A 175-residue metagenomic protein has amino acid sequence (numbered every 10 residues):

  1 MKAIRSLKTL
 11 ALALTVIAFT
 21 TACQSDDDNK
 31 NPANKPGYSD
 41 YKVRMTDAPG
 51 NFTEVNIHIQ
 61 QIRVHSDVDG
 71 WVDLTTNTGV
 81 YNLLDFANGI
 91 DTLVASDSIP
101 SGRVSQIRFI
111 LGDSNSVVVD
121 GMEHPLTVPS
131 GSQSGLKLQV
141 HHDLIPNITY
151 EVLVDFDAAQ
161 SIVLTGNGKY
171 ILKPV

Functional and structural regions predicted by a protein language model:
K2-A11: Bacterial N-terminal signal peptides that target proteins for export
F19-A22: C-terminal motif of bacterial Sec signal peptides marking the signal peptidase cleavage site
Q24-V175: A short, solvent-exposed, low-complexity linear motif enriched for acidic/polar residues with Pro/Gly/Ser/Thr
